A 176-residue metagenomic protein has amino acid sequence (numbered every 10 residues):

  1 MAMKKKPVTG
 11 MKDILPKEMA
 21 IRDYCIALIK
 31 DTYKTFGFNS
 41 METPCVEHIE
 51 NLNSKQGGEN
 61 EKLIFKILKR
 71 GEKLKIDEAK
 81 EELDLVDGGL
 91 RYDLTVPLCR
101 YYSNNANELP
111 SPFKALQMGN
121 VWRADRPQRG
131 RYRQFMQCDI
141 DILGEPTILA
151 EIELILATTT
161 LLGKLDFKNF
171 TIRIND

Functional and structural regions predicted by a protein language model:
M1-D176: TRNA-recognition modules of translation machinery and tRNA-sensing kinases, especially anticodon-binding
